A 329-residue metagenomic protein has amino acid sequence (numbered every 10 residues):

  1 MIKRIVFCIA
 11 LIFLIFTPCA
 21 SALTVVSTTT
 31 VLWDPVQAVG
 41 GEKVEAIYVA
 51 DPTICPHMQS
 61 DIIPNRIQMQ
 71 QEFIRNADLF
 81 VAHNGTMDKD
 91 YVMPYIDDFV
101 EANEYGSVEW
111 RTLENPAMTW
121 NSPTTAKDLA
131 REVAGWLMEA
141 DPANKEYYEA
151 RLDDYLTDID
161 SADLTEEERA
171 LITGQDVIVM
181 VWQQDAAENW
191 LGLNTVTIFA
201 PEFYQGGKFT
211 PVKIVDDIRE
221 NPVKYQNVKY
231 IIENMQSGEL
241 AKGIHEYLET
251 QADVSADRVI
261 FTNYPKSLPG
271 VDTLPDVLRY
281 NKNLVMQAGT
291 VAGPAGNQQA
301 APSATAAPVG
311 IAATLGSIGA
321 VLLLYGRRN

Functional and structural regions predicted by a protein language model:
M1-L23, G293-N329: Secretory targeting signatures
L23-T24, R219-P302: Structured C-terminal subdomain patch of bacterial secreted/periplasmic proteins
V25-T28, L32-V36, E146-A200: Basic- and aromatic-lined ligand-binding clefts that recognize polyanionic substrates
G40-Q68, E188-R219, I260-D272: Alpha-helical, coiled-coil/dimerization segments enriched in small aliphatic residues
E45-E139, E239-A256: Acidic/His-rich segments in extracytoplasmic proteins that coordinate ligands and/or metal ions
I62-N76, L164-E167, V215-Y225: Short, well-structured alpha-helical segments in soluble
L79-N84, D176-V179, K229-M235: Periplasmic-binding protein-like
G106-I178, F261-N297: Extracytoplasmic substrate-binding proteins
